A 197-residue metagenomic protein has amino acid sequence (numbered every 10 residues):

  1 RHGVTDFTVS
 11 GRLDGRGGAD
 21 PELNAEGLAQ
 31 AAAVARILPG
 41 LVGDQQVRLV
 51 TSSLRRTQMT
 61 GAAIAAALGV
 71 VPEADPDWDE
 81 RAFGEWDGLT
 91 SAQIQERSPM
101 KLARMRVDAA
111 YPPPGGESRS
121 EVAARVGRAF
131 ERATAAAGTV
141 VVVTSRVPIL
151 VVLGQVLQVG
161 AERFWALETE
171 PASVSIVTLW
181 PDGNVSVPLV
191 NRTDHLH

Functional and structural regions predicted by a protein language model:
R1-V71: Active-site-proximal alpha-helix that buttresses catalytic centers in soluble enzyme cores
G3, R146-V147: Active-site metal-binding loops of divalent metal-dependent hydrolases
F7-S10, P21-E22, A66-G127, P188-L189: Phosphate-handling substructures
V34, G40, V70, R81-Q93 (+1 more regions): Acidic, low-complexity terminal tails and accessory targeting/binding regions of phosphate-metabolizing enzymes
V42-D77, A103, T178-H197: Conserved histidine-centered catalytic loops in small-molecule metabolism enzymes
V47, A136-R146: Generic beta-sheet signal
T51-S52, A124, V143-T144: Short beta-strand scaffold positions
R56, P148-I149: Alpha-helix capping/helix-boundary segments
